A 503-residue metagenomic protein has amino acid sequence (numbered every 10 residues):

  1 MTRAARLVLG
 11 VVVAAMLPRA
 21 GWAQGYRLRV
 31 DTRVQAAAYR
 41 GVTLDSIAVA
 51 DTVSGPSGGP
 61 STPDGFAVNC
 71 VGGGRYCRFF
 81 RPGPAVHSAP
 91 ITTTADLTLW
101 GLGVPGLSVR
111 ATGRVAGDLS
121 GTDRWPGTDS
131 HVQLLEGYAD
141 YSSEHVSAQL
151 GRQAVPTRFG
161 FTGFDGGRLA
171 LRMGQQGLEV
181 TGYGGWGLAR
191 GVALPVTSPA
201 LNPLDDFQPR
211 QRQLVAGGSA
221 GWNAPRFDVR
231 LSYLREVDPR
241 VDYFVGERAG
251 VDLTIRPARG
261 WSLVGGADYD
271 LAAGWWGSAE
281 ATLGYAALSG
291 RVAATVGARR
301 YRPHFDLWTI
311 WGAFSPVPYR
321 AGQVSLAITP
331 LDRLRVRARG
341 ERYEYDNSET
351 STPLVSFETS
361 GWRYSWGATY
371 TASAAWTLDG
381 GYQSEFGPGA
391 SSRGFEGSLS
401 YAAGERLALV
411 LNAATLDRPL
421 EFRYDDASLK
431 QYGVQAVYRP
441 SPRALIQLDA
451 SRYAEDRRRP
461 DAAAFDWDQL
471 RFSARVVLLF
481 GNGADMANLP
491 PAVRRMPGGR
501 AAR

Functional and structural regions predicted by a protein language model:
M1-L9: Bacterial N-terminal signal peptides that target proteins for export
A15-G21: C-terminal segment of classical bacterial N-terminal signal peptides
A23-R503: Gram-negative and organellar
